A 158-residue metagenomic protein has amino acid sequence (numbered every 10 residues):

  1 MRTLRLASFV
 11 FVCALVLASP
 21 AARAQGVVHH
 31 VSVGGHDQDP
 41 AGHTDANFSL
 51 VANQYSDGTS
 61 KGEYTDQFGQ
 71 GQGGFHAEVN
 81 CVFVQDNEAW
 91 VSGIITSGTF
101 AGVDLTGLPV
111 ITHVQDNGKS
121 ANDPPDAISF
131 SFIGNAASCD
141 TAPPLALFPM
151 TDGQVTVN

Functional and structural regions predicted by a protein language model:
M1-L6: Positively charged n-region of N-terminal signal peptides that target proteins for export
A7-A18: Bacterial N-terminal signal peptides
V16, V84, T96, A142-P143: General secretory precursor processing signal
P20-A24: Sec/Tat signal peptide C-region and signal peptidase I cleavage site
Q25-D39: Short N-terminal segments immediately surrounding and downstream of signal-peptide cleavage
D37-V114: Predominantly extracellular/secreted and cell-surface proteins with exposed, flexible low-complexity segments
G102-L105, V110-N135: Extended soluble regions of mature proteins
N122-N158: C-terminal partner/receptor-binding element of secreted or periplasmic proteins
